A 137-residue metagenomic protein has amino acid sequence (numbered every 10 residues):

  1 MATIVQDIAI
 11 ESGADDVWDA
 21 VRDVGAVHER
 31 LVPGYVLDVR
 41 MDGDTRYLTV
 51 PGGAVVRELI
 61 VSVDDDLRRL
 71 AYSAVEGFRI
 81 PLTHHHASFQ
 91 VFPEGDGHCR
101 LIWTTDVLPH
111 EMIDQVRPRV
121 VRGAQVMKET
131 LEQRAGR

Functional and structural regions predicted by a protein language model:
M1-R40: Hydrophobic ligand-binding cavity/cleft-lining segments
M1-T3, G53, L67, H84 (+1 more regions): A general secondary-structure signal for short beta-strands and their flanking turns/coil in non-transmembrane regions
Q6-I8, V56-S62, H85-P93: Hydrophobic/aromatic beta-strand elements that line small-molecule binding cavities or substrate pockets in beta-rich
I10-S12, V50, T105-V107: Short beta-strand-to-loop capping motifs
E11-D15, V61-R68, V91-R100: A short, structured loop/turn motif at beta-sheet edges
A26-I80, I102, Q133-R137: Glycine-rich portal/gate segments that line the openings of hydrophobic small-molecule binding cavities
G77-E129: Beta-strand/loop substructures that line and gate deep hydrophobic ligand-binding cavities in soluble
